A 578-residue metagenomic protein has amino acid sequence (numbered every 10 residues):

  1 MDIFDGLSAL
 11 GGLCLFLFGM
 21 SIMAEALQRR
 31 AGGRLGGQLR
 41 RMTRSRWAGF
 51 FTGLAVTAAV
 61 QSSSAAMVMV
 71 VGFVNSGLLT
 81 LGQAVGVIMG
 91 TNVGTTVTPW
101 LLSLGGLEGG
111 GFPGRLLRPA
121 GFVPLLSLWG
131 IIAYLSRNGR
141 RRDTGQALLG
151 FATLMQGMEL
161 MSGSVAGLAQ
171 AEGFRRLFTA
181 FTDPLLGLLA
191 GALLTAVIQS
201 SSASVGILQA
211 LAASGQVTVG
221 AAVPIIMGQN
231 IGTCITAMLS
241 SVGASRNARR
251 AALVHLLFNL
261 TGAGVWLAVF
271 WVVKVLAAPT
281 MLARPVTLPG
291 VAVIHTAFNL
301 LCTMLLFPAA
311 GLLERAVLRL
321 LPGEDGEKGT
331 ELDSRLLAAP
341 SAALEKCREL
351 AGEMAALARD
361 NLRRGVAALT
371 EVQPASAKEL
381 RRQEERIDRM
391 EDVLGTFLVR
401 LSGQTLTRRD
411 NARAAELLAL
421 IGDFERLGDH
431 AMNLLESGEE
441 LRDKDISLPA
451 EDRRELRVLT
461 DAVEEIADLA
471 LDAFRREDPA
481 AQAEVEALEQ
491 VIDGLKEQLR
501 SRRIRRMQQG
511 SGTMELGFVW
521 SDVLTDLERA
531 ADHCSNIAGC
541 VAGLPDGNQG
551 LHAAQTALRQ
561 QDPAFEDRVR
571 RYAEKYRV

Functional and structural regions predicted by a protein language model:
M1-L7, E108-G121, F174-T179, P285 (+1 more regions): Interfacial loop-to-helix junctions that mark the boundaries of transmembrane helices in multi-pass membrane
M1-R46, Q146-L193, L211-S214: Helix-loop-helix hairpins and the membrane-proximal interhelical loops of multi-pass alpha-helical transport proteins
A9-I22, G53-T57, P124-S136, G150-M161 (+3 more regions): Hydrophobic core segments of alpha-helical transmembrane domains in multi-pass membrane transport and ion-translocation
A24-Q28, V56-A65, V165-A166, L194-A203 (+2 more regions): Short helix-coil transition sites and intra-membrane helix breaks within transmembrane domains of multi-pass
T43-M69, P184-I207: Hydrophobic alpha-helical transmembrane segments of multi-pass integral membrane proteins, predominantly secondary
L78-G90, Q216-I225, N247-L257: Membrane-interface alpha-helices at helix entry/exit sites of multi-pass transporters
L79, G105, V217, G243-R249 (+3 more regions): Cytosolic, long alpha-helical scaffolding segments
M89, P113-L125, A180-F181, A221-G232: Structural signature of hydrophobic alpha-helical transmembrane segments
